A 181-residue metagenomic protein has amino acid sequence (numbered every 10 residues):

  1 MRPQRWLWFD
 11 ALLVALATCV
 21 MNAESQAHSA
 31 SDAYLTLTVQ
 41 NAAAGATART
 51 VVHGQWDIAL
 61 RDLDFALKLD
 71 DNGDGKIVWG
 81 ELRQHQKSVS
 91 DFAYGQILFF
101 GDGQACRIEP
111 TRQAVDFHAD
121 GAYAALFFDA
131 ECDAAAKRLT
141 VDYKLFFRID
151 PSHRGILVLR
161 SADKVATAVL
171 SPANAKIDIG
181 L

Functional and structural regions predicted by a protein language model:
M1-R2, R49: Intrinsically disordered, low-complexity regions enriched in Ser/Pro/Gly/Gln/His and often acidic
R2-L12: Bacterial N-terminal signal peptides that target proteins for export
D10-V20: Bacterial N-terminal signal peptides
E24-L181: N-terminal soluble domains immediately following signal/targeting peptides that reside in extracytoplasmic
